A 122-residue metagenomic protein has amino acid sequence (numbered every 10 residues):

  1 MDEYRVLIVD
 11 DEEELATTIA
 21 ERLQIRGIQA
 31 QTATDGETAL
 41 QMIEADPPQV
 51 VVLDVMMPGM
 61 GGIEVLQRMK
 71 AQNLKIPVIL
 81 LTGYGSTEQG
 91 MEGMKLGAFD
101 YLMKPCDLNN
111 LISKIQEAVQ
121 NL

Functional and structural regions predicted by a protein language model:
T17-I25: Charged docking surfaces used in two-component/phosphorelay signaling
G27-T34, M42: Short hydrophobic/Thr-rich beta-strand motif most characteristic of the beta2 strand and flanking loop of CheY-like
T34-T38, G61-E64, T82-G85: Acidic catalytic/metal-coordinating carboxylates
Q41, I63-N73: Short amphipathic alpha-helix used as the core "switch/output" element in two-component signaling
D46-V52: Active-site beta3 strand of CheY-like receiver
M57: Receiver (REC) domain active-site loop signature in two-component systems and cognate sites in sensor histidine kinases
F99: Short, glycine/charged-rich "phosphate-handling" switch motifs in NTP-dependent and phosphotransfer domains
C106-Q116: C-terminal output helix
